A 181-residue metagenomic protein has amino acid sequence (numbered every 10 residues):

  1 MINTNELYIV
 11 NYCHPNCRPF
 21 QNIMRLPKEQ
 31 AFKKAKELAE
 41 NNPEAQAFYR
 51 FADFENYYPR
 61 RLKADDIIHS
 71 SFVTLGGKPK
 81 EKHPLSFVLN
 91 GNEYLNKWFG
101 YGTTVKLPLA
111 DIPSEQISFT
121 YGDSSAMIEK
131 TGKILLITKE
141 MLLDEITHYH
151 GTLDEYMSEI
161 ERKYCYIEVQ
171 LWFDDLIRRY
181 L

Functional and structural regions predicted by a protein language model:
I2-E6, H14-F51, E81-H83, N92-L181: Conserved NAD+-utilizing ADP-ribose enzyme module
R50-S71, G76-L89: Short, well-structured hydrophobic secondary-structure segments
